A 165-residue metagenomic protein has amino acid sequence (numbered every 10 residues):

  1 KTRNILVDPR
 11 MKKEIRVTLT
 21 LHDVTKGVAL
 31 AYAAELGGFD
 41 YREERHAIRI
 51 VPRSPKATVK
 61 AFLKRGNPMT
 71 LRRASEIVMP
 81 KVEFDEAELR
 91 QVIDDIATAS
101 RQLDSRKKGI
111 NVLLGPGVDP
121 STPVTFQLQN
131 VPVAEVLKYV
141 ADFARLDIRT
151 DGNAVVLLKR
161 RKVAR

Functional and structural regions predicted by a protein language model:
K1-R165: Sec-dependent N-terminal signal peptides of Gram-negative outer-membrane/periplasmic proteins
